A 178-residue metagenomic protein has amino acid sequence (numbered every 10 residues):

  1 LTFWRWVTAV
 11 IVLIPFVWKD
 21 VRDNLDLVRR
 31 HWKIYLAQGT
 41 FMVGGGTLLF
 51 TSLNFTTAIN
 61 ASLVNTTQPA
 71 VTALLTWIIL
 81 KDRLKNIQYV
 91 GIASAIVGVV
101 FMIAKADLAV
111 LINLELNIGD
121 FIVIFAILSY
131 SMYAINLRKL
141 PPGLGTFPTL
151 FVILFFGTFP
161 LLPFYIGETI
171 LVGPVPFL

Functional and structural regions predicted by a protein language model:
L1, I87, T146-L150: Juxtamembrane helix-start motifs in multi-pass secondary transporters
L1-I11, M42, F50-R83: Specific alpha-helical transmembrane segments that line the substrate/conduction pathway and gating interfaces
T2-F3, D26-W32, A104-S129, I166-L178: Juxtamembrane helix-entry segments on the extracytoplasmic side of multipass membrane proteins
T8, F41-M42, L48, V64 (+6 more regions): Hydrophobic residues within membrane-embedded alpha-helical segments of Major Facilitator Superfamily
L13, L36, L75, L84-A106 (+2 more regions): Hydrophobic transmembrane alpha-helices of multi-pass small-molecule transport proteins
L13, T72-L74, I78, L111-T169: Transmembrane alpha-helical segments that form core, pore/gating elements of small-molecule transporters/exporters
W18-N65, F101, L178: Specific transmembrane alpha-helical segments of multi-pass solute transporters/efflux pumps, especially DMT/EamA
R29, N65, K81-F101, L116-N117 (+1 more regions): Loop-to-transmembrane alpha-helix entry segments
